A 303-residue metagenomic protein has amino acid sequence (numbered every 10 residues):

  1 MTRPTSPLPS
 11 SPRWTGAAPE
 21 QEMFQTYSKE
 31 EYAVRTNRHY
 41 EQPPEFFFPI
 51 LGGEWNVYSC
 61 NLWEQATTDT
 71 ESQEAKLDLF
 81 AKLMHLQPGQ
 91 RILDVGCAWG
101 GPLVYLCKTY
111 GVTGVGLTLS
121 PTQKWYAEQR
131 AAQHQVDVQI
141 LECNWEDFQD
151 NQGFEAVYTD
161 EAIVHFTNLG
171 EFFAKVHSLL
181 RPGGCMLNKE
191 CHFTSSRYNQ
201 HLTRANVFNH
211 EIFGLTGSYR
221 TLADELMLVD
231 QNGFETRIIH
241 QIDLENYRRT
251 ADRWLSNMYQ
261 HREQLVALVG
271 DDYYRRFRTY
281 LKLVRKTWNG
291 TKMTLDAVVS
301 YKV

Functional and structural regions predicted by a protein language model:
M1-F48: N-terminal auxiliary segments of SAM/dcSAM-dependent transferases
G89-G96: Conserved class I S-adenosyl-L-methionine
W99-Y110: Conserved SAM-binding loop of SAM-dependent methyltransferases across substrates and taxa, primarily the Class I
A127-E128: Conserved SAM-binding loop
Q133-D147: Conserved SAM-binding strand-loop segment of SAM-dependent methyltransferases
D147-V157: A short acidic, Gly/Pro-enriched loop at the edge of an enzyme's catalytic core that lines a small-molecule cofactor
G170-C185: A short glycine-rich, Lys/Arg-flanked "PGG" loop and its adjoining helix->strand segment in the class I
H192, Y198-T294, Y301-V303: Substrate-binding/catalytic lobe of Class I Rossmann-like enzymes that use SAM or dcSAM, i.e., the mid-to-C-terminal
